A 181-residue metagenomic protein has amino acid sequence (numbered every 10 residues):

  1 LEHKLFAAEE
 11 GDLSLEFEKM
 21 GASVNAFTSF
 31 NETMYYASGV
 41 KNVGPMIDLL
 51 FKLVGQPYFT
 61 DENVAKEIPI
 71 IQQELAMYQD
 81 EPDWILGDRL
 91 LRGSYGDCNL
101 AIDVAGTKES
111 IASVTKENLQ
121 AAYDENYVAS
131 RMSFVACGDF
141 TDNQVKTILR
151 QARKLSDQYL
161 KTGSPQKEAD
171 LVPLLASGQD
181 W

Functional and structural regions predicted by a protein language model:
L1-G11: Catalytic Zn2+-binding segment of zinc metalloproteases
E9-L175: Charge-rich, well-structured scaffold segments of protease-associated domains
L175-W181: Short, intrinsically disordered, charge-balanced linker/junction segments flanking boundaries in proteins
